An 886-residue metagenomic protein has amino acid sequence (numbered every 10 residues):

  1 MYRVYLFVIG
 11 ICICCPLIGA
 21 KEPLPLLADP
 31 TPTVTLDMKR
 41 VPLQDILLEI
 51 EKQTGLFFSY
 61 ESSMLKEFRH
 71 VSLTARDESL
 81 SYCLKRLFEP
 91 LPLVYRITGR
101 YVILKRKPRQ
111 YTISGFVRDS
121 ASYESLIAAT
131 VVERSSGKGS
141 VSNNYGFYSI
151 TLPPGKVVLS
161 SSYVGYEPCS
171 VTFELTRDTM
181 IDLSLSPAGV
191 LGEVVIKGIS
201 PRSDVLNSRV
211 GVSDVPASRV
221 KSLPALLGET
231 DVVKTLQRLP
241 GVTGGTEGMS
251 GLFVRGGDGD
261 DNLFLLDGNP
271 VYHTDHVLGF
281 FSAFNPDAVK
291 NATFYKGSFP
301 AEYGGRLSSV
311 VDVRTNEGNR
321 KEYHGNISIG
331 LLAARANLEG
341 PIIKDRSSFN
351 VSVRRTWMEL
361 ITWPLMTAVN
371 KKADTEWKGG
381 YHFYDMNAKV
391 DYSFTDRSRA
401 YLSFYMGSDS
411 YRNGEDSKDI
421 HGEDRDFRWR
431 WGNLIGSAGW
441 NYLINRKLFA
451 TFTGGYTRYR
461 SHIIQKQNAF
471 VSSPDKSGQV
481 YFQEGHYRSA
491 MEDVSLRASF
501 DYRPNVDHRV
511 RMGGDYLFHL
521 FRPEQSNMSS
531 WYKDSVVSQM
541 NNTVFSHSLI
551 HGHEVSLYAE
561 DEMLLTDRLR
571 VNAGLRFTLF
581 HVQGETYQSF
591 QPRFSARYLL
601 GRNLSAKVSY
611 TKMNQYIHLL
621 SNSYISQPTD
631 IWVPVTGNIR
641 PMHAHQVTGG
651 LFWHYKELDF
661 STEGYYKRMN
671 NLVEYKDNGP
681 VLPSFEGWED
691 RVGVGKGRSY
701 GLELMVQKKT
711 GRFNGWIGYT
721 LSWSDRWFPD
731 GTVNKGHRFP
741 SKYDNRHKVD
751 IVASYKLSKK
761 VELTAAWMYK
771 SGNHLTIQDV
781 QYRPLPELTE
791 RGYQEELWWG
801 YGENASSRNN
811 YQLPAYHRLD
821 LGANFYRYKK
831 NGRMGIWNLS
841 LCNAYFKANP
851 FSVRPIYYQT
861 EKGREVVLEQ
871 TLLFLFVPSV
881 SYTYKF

Functional and structural regions predicted by a protein language model:
A20, L24, L47, E51-T54 (+7 more regions): Short, acidic, small-residue-rich periplasmic hinge/interaction motif at the N-terminus of Gram-negative outer-membrane
F88, K138-V141, G165-E167, V195-D260 (+2 more regions): Periplasmic N-terminal accessory/gating domains of Gram-negative outer-membrane beta-barrel systems
S135-F147: Short, acidic Ser/Thr/Gly-rich low-complexity loop/linker segments typical of extracellular and cell-surface proteins
I361, N670, K760, M768-Q794 (+3 more regions): C-terminal beta-signal and adjacent terminal beta-strands/loops of Gram-negative outer-membrane beta-barrel proteins
D391-D409, R430-E585, L599, S661 (+1 more regions): Face-selective signature of the C-terminal outer-membrane beta-barrel domain
S410, R460, R602-V647, Y666-E689 (+3 more regions): Surface-exposed extracellular loop regions of Gram-negative outer-membrane beta-barrel proteins, predominantly
D493-S495, F545-I550, S556, R640 (+4 more regions): Outer membrane beta-barrel strand-and-loop segments of large Gram-negative receptors, especially TonB-dependent
Y666-R668, D690-D779: Gram-negative outer-membrane beta-barrel transporters
